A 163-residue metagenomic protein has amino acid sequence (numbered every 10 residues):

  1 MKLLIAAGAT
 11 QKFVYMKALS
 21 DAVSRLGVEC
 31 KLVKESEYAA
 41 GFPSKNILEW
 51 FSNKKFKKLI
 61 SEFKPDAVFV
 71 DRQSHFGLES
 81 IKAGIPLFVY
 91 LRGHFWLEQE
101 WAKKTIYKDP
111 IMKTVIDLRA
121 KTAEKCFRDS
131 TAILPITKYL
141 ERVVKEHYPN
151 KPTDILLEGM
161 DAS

Functional and structural regions predicted by a protein language model:
M1-E37: N-terminal subdomain of nucleotide-sugar transferases
L4, K58-H75, S80: Short N-terminal targeting/anchoring amphipathic segment
F13, F76-S80, E141: Short, well-ordered alpha-helical microsegments
L32-E62, I106-M112: A short, charged, and often flexible helix/loop element on the N-terminal side of the glycosyltransferase catalytic
Y38-F42, V89-K121: Acceptor-binding helix/loop patch of EC 2.4 sugar-transfer enzymes, predominantly nucleotide-sugar-dependent
K54, K58, M112-I133: Membrane-proximal helix-turn-helix segments that form the acceptor-binding/catalytic region of lipid-linked
D66-A67, F88, A132: Short, Asp-centered acidic motifs that coordinate Mg2+ and/or phosphate in catalytic or ligand-binding sites
Y139, G159: Carbohydrate-associated surface elements
